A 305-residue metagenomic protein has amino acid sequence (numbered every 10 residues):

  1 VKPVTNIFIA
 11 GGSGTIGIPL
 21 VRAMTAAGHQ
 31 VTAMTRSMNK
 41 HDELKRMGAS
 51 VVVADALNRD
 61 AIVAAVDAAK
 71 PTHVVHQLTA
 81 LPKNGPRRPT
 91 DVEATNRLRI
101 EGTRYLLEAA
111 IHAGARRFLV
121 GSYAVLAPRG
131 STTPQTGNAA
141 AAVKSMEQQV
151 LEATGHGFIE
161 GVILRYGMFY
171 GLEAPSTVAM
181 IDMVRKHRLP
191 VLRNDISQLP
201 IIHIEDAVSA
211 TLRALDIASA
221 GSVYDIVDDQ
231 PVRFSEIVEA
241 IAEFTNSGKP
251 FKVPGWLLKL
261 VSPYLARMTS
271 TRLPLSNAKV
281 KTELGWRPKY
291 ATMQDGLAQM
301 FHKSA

Functional and structural regions predicted by a protein language model:
I7-A27: N-terminal Rossmann NAD(P)H-binding glycine-rich loop of SDR-like oxidoreductase domains
R22, A210-Y264, S304-A305: Mid/C-terminal beta-alpha module of Rossmann-like enzyme folds, strongest in SDR-family dehydrogenases/epimerases
R36-E101: NAD(P)H-binding glycine-rich loop region in Rossmannoid oxidoreductase-like domains and their noncatalytic homologs
K83-N138: Conserved Rossmann-fold NAD(P)-dependent oxidoreductase catalytic core, especially the SDR/UDP-sugar
R117, S122-V125, E147-L172: Conserved beta-loop-beta element that borders a ligand/cofactor-binding pocket
V143-K144, H156-G157, F169-A179, R213-Y224 (+1 more regions): Glycine/proline-rich active-site loop of Rossmann-fold NAD(P)-dependent oxidoreductases
A179-I202: A conserved pocket-lining segment of Rossmann-fold NAD(P)-dependent short-chain dehydrogenase/reductase
A291-A305: Amphipathic terminal alpha-helices
